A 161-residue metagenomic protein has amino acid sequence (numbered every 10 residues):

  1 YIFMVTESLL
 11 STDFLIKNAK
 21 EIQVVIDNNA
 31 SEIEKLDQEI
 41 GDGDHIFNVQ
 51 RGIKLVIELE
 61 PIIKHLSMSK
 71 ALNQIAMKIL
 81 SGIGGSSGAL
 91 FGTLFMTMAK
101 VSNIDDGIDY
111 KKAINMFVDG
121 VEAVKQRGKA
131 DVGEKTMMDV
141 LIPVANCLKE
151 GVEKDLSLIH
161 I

Functional and structural regions predicted by a protein language model:
M4-P61: Generic N-terminal targeting/processing segments that precede catalytic cores or assembly contacts
V5-I16, I33, H65-L72, D106 (+1 more regions): Non-transmembrane, aqueous-exposed alpha-helical and coiled segments at domain scale
L36-G41, I62-I63, A76-S86, Q126-D131: A short glycine/serine-rich beta->alpha loop
E39-V49, G82-F95: Conserved phosphate/anionic-ligand binding catalytic regions in large, soluble enzymes, centered on
R51-P61, M96-I104, P143-E150: Short glycine/serine- and small hydrophobic-enriched flexible loop segments
E60-A71, K100-M116, V132, E153: Phosphate-handling active-site elements
G107-V152: A structural-propensity feature for long, helix-poor, extended segments
I159-I161: Conserved small/polar residues in nucleotide/adenosyl-binding loops
